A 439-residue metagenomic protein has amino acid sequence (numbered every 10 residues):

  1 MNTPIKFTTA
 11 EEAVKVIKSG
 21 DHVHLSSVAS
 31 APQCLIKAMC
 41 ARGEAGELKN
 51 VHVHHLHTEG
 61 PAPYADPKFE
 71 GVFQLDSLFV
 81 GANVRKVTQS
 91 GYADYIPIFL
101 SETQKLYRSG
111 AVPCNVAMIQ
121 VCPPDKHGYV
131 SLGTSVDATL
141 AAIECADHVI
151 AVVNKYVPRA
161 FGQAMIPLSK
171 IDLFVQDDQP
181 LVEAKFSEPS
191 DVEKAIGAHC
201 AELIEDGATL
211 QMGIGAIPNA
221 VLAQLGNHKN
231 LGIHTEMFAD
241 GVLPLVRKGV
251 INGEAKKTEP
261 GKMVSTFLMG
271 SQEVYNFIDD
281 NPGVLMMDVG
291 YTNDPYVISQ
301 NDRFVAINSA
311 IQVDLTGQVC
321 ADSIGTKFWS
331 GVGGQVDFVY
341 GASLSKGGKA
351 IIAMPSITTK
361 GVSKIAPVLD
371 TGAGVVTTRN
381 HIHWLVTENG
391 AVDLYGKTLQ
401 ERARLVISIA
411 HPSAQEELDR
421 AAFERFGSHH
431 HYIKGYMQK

Functional and structural regions predicted by a protein language model:
M1-K439: Conserved alpha/beta enzyme-core scaffold
